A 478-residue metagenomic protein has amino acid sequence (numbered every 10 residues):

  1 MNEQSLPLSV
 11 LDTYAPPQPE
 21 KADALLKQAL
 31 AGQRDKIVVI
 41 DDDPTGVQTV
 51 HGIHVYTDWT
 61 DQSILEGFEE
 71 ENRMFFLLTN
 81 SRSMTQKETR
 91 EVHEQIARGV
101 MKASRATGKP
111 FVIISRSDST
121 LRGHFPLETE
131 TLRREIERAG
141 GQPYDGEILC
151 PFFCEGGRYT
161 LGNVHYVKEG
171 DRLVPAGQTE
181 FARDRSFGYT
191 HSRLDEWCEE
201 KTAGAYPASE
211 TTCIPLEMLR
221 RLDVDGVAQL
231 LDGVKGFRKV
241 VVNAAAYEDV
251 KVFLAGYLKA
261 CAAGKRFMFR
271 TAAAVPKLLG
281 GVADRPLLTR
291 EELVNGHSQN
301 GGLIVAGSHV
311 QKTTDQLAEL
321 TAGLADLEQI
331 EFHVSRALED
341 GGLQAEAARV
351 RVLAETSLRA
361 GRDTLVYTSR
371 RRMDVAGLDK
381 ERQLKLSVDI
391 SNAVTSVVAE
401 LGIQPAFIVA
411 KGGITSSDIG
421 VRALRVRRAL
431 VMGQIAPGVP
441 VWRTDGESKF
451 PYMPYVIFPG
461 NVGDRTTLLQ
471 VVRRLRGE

Functional and structural regions predicted by a protein language model:
N2-E70, E155: N-terminal basic/disordered segments at the start of proteins
K27-D41, H51, E71-R73, M84-I113 (+2 more regions): Cap/lid and interdomain-hinge subdomains that line or gate substrate/regulatory clefts in soluble alpha/beta enzymes
V39, D43-V47, S83, S117-L127 (+6 more regions): Gly/Ser/Thr-rich loops at beta-strand to alpha-helix junctions that form or flank small-molecule/cofactor-binding
Q48-L78, R349-E355, R362, L430-K449: N-terminal short beta-loop-beta anion/metal-coordinating cradle
T49-G52, H124-E128, R158-Y166, D225 (+6 more regions): Short acidic, glycine/serine/threonine-rich loops at helix termini
I53, P405-A406, I414-G463, T467: Conserved, well-ordered active-site substructure
V164-V350: Conserved, well-structured core segments that form the ligand-binding/active-site neighborhood of functional domains
A347-G413: C-terminal structural cap/anchor segments
